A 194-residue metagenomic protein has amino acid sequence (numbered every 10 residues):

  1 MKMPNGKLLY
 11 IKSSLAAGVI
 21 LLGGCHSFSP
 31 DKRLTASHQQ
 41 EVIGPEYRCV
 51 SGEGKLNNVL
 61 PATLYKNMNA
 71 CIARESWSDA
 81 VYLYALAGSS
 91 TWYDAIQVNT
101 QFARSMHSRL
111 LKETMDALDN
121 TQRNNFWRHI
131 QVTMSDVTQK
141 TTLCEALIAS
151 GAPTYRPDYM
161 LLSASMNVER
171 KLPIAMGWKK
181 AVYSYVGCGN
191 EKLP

Functional and structural regions predicted by a protein language model:
M3-L15: Bacterial N-terminal signal peptides that target proteins for export
G23-G24: C-terminal motif of bacterial Sec signal peptides marking the signal peptidase cleavage site
F28-L56, T100-P194: Long, low-complexity, acidic Ser/Pro- and Gly-enriched intrinsically disordered regions in large eukaryotic
L86-S105: Short, charge-rich amphipathic alpha-helical segments embedded in non-transmembrane helical bundles/solenoids
